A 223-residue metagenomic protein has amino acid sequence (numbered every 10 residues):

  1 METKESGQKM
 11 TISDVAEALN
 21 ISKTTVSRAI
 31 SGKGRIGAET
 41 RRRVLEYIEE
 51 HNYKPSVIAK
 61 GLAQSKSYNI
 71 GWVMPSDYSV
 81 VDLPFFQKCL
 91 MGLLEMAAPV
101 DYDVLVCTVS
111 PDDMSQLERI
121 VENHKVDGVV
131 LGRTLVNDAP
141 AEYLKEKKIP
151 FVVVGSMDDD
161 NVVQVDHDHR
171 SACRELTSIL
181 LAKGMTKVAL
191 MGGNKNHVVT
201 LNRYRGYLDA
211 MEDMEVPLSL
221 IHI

Functional and structural regions predicted by a protein language model:
M1-S6, A18, E50, M91-V100 (+2 more regions): Bacterial carbohydrate/catabolite-sensing allosteric modules
M1-Y68: N-terminal helix-turn-helix DNA-binding module of bacterial transcription factors
E2, H51-L117, L208, L218: Amphipathic helical "hinge" segments at domain boundaries
S6, M10, R35, E39 (+8 more regions): Residues at secondary-structure transition points
S22, Y68, D127, T186-K187: Short acidic/polar active-site loop segments enriched in Thr and Asp
A59, L117-E118, A141, T177: Short hydrophobic/charged patches on amphipathic alpha-helices used for structural packing and interfaces
V106-V109, V130-R133, K148-D158: Short beta-strand elements of ligand-binding domains
D127-G132, A189-M191: Periplasmic-binding protein-like
